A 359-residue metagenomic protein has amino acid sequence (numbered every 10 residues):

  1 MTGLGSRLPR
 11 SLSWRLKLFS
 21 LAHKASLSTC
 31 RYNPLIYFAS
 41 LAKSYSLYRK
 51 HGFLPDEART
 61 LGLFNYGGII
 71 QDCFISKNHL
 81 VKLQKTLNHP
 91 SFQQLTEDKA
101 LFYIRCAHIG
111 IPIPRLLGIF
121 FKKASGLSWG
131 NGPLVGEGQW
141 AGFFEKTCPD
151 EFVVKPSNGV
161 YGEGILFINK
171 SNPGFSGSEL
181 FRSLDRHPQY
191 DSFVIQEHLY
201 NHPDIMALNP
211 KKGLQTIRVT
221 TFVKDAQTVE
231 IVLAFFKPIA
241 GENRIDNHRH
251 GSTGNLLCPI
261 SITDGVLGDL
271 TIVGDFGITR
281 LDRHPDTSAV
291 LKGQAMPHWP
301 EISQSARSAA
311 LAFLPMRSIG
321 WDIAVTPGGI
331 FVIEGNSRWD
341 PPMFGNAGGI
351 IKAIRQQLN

Functional and structural regions predicted by a protein language model:
T2-S6, V219, L314-I319: Extended, basic/helix-rich recognition subdomains
S11-K146, V160, A306: Conserved N-proximal alpha/beta basic substrate-recognition cap immediately N-terminal to, or forming the N-lobe
K99-I217, D225: Active-site nucleotide/adenylate-binding loops and adjacent lid/helix of ATP-dependent enzymes
W140-A141, I205-A207, R307-A310, I319-D322: Generic recognition of flexible, low-complexity loop/linker segments
P149-E151, L214-R218, I231, S318-G320 (+1 more regions): Extracellular structured ligand-interaction cores
S157, H198-L199, T220, F235 (+2 more regions): Anionic group-transfer/hydrolysis microenvironments
L208-E301: ATP-dependent carboxylate/phosphate-activation module, predominantly the ATP-grasp catalytic core and closely related
G277-R307, L311-S318, V325-N359: C-terminal active-site "lid" helix and adjoining low-complexity regulatory extension at the edge of ATP-using catalytic
